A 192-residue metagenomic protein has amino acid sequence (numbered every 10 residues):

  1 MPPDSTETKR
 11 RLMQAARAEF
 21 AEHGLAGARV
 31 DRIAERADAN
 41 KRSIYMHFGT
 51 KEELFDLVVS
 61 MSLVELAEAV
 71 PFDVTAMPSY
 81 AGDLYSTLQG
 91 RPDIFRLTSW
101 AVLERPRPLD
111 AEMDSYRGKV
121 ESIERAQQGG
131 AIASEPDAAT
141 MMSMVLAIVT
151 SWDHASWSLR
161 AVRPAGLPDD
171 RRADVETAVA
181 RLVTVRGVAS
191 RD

Functional and structural regions predicted by a protein language model:
M1-E7, S190-D192: N-terminal intrinsically disordered/low-complexity leader segments
R11, A15-E53, L57: Helix-turn-helix
E22-A26, R91, G129: Short coil/turn segments at alpha/beta junctions that flank glycine-rich nucleotide-binding fingerprints
D31-R32, R36, S43, K51 (+6 more regions): Ligand-binding pocket scaffold of soluble enzyme catalytic domains
D56-D83, Y116, I123-R125: Amphipathic alpha-helical linker/stalk segments
P78-E112, L146-W157, G187-S190: Helical hydrophobic small-molecule/effector-binding pocket
S86-G90, E121-G129, I148, H154-D192: C-terminal peripheral helix-coil segments that are non-catalytic and often amphipathic
P106-A131, A139-S143: Amphipathic alpha-helical packing segments from all-alpha helical-bundle domains
